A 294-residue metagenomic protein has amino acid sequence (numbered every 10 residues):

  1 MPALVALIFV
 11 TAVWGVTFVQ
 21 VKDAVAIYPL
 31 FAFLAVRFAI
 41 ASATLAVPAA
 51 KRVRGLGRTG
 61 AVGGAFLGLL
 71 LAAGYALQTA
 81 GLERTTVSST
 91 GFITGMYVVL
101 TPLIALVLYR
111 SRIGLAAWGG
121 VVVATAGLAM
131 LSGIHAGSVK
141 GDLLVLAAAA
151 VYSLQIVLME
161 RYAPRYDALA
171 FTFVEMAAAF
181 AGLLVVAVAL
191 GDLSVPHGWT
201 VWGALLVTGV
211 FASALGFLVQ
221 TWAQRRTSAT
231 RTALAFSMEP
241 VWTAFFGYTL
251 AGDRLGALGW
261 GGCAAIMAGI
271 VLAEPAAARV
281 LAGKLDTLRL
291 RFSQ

Functional and structural regions predicted by a protein language model:
M1, F38-A39, L128, V201-G203 (+2 more regions): C-terminal-most transmembrane helix of multi-pass membrane proteins
M1-A32, L69, A73, L77 (+3 more regions): Glycine-/small-residue-enriched transmembrane alpha-helix faces in small-molecule transporters and effluxers
M1-L4, V25-F31, A35, L56-V62 (+3 more regions): Juxtamembrane helix-entry segments on the extracytoplasmic side of multipass membrane proteins
V13, T17-F18, A46-T94, M130 (+1 more regions): Specific transmembrane alpha-helical segments of multi-pass solute transporters/efflux pumps, especially DMT/EamA
A26-A73, L100-I104, V151-L158, T172-G191 (+3 more regions): Transmembrane alpha-helices of multi-pass small-molecule transport proteins
A35-V36, T90-V98, L158-A181, S213-T249: Helix-helix packing/entry segments at the starts of transmembrane helices
T44-V53, Y97-G119, V241-G261: C-terminal transmembrane-helix exit sites in multi-pass transporters
L45, L71, I113-S132, A149-Y152 (+3 more regions): Hydrophobic transmembrane alpha-helices of multi-pass small-molecule transport proteins
